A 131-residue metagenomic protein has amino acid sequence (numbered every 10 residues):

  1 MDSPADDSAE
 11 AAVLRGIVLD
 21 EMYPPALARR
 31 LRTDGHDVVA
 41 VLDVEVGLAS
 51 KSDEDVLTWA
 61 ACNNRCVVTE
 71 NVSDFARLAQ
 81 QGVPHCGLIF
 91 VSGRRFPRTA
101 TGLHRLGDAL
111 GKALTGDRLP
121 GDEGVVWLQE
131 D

Functional and structural regions predicted by a protein language model:
D2-A11, E21, P25-T33, E54-L57 (+1 more regions): Acidic, PIN/NYN-like endoribonuclease modules and their adjacent C-terminal/linker elements
G16-D20: Short hydrophobic beta-strand segments
G35-E45: Short, basic, glycine/proline-bearing loop/turn elements
L42, N71, V91-S92: Short beta->alpha connector loops at strand-helix junctions that form conserved, small/polar/Pro-enriched
G47-K51, T58: N-terminal beta-loop-helix "entrance" segment that forms/cooperates in small-molecule cofactor or anionic ligand
S52-D53, N71: Amphipathic coiled-coil/heptad-repeat helices and related helical stalk/stem segments that mediate oligomerization
A61, R65-A79: Acidic, metal-binding active-site segment of PIN/NYN-like and related structure-specific nucleases
